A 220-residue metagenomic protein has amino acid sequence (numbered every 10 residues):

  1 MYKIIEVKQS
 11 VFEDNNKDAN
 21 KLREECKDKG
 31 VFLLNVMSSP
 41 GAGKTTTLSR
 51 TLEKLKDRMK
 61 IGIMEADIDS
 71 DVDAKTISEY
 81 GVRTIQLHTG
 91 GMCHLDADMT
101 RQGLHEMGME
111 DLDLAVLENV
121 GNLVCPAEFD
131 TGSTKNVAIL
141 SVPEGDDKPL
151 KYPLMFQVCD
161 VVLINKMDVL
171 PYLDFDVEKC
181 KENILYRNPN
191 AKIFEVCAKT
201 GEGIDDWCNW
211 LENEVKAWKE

Functional and structural regions predicted by a protein language model:
Y2-M37, A42, T46, T51-T134 (+2 more regions): Nucleotide-state-sensitive switch-loop elements of NTP-binding domains
F12, G90-G91, D168-L170, T200: Short histidine/acidic/glycine/proline-rich micro-motifs that form metal- and phosphate-coordinating active-site loops
T47, D96, K148-K151, D176 (+1 more regions): Residues at alpha-helix caps and immediate loop-helix transition turns in enzyme cores, especially N- and C-cap
D67, N165, C197: Active-site glycine-centered loops adjacent to acidic/histidine catalytic or metal-binding residues that shape
H88, L140, C197: Residues at the C-termini of beta-strands that transition into short coil/loop
P126-S133, V142-N190: Conserved C-terminal guanine-recognition region of P-loop GTPase G domains, centered on the G4
V169-E220: Canonical P-loop GTPase G-domain recognition
